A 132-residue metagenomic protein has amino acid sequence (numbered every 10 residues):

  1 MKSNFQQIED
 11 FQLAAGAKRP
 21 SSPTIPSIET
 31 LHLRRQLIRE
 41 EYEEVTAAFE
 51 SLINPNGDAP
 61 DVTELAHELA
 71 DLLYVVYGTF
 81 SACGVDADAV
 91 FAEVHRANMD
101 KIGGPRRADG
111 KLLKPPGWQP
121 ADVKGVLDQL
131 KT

Functional and structural regions predicted by a protein language model:
M1-L69, L73-T132: Flexible "arm" and connector segments at domain edges
